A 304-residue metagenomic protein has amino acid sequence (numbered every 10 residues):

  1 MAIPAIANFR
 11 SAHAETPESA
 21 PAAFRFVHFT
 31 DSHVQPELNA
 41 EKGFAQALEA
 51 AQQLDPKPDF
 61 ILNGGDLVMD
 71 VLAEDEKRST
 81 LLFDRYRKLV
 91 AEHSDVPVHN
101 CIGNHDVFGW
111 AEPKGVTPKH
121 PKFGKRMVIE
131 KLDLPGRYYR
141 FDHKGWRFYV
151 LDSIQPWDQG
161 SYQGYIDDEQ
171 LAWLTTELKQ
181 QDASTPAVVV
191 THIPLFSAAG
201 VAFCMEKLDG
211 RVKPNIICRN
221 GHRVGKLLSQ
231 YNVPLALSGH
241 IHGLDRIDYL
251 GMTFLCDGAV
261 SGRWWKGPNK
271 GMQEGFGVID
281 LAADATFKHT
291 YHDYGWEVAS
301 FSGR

Functional and structural regions predicted by a protein language model:
M1-P4: N-terminal export leaders
F9-T80, G136: N-terminal active-site segment of His-dependent metallophosphoesterases
A20, L235, G277-R304: A short C-terminal boundary segment appended to hydrolase-like catalytic domains
F26-H28, I61-N63, N100, V189 (+1 more regions): Residue-level marker for buried hydrophobic side chains located in beta-strands that build the well-ordered beta-sheet
D31, G65-D66, G103-N104, H192 (+1 more regions): Active-site glycine-centered loops adjacent to acidic/histidine catalytic or metal-binding residues that shape
V68, Q181-G200: Short acidic, glycine-rich surface-loop motifs adjacent to enzyme active sites
L72-P186, R211-P214, R223-L235, I247-A282 (+1 more regions): Extended active-site neighborhood of metal-dependent phosphoesterases/phosphodiesterases
V189-L195, A236-L244: Histidine-centered catalytic micro-motifs
